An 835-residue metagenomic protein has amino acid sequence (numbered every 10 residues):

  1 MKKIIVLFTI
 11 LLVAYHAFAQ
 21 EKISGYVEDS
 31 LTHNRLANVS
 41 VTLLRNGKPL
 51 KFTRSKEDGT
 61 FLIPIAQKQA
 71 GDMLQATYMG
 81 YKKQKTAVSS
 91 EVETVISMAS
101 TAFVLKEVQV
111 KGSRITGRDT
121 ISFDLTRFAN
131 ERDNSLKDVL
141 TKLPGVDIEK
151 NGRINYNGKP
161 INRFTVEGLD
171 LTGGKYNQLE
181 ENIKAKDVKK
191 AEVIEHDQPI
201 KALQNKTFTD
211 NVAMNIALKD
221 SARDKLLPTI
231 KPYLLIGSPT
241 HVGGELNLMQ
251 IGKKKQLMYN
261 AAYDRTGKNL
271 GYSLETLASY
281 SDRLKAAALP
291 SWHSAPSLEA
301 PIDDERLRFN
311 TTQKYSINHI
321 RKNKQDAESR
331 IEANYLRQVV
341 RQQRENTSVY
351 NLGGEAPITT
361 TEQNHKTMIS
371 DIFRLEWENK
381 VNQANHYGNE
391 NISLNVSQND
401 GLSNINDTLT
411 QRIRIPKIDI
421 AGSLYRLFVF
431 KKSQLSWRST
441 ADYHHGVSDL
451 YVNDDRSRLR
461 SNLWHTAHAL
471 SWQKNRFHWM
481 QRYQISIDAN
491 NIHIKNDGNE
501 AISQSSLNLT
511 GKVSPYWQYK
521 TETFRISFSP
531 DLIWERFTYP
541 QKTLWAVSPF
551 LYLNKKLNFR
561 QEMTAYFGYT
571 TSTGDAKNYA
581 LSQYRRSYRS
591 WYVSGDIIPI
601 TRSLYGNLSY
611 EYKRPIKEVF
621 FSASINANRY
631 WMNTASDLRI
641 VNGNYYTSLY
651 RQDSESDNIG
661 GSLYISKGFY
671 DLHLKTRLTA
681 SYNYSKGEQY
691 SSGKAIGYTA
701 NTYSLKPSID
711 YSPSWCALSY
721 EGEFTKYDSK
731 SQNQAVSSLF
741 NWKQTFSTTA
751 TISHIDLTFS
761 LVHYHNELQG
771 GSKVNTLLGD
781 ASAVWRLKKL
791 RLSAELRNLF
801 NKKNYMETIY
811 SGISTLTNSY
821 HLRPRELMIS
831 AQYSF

Functional and structural regions predicted by a protein language model:
Q20, S30, D58-T60, K68-Q69 (+16 more regions): Membrane-proximal, glycine/serine-rich, low-complexity loop/turn segments characteristic of large bacterial
Y26-L36: Structural motif
L44-K48, M73-T86: A short, solvent-exposed loop/turn motif at the edges and junctions of modular extracellular/periplasmic domains
K48-T60: Short, acidic Ser/Thr/Gly-rich low-complexity loop/linker segments typical of extracellular and cell-surface proteins
V88, Q204-K206, L270-T276, R341-I358 (+12 more regions): Outer-membrane beta-barrel translocator domains and adjoining extracellular loop/strand segments of Gram-negative
L226-G237, L257-A261, F528-T538, S594-I598 (+4 more regions): Transmembrane beta-strand segments that form the barrel wall of outer-membrane beta-barrel proteins
I320-Q338, H365-P540, A546-P549, K556 (+4 more regions): Face-selective signature of the C-terminal outer-membrane beta-barrel domain
S704-K726, Q732-F835: Conserved C-terminal beta-signal and adjacent last beta-strands/turns of outer-membrane beta-barrel proteins
